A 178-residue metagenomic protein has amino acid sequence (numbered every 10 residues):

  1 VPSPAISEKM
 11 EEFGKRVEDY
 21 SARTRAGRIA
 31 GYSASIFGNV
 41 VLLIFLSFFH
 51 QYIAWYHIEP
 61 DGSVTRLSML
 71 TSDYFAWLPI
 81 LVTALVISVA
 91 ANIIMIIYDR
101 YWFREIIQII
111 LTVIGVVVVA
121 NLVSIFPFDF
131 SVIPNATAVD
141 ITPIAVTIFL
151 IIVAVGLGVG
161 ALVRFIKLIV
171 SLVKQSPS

Functional and structural regions predicted by a protein language model:
V1-F37: N-terminal juxtamembrane cytosolic/stromal segments of multi-pass membrane proteins
P2, V159-S178: Cytosolic juxtamembrane helix at the C-terminal end of the final transmembrane segment
A34-H50, V86, G115-V118: Canonical alpha-helical transmembrane segments of integral membrane proteins
I44-S63, A120-I133: Membrane-helix interface motif
E59-V82: Transmembrane alpha-helix entry/boundary detector in multi-pass membrane proteins
S88-V119: Loop-to-transmembrane helix junctions at the membrane interface
V132-T147: Short, membrane-exposed interhelical loops at transmembrane-helix boundaries
T147-R164: Alpha-helical membrane-embedded segments
